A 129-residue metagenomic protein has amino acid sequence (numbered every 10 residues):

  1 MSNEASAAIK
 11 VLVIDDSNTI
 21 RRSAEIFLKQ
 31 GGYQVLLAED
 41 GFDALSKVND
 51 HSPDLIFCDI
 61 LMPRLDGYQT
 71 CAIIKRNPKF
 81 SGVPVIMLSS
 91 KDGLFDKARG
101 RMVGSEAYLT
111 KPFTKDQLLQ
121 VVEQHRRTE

Functional and structural regions predicted by a protein language model:
R22-Q30: Charged docking surfaces used in two-component/phosphorelay signaling
G32-E39, K47: Short hydrophobic/Thr-rich beta-strand motif most characteristic of the beta2 strand and flanking loop of CheY-like
H51-F57: Active-site beta3 strand of CheY-like receiver
M62: Receiver (REC) domain active-site loop signature in two-component systems and cognate sites in sensor histidine kinases
F113-E123: C-terminal output helix
